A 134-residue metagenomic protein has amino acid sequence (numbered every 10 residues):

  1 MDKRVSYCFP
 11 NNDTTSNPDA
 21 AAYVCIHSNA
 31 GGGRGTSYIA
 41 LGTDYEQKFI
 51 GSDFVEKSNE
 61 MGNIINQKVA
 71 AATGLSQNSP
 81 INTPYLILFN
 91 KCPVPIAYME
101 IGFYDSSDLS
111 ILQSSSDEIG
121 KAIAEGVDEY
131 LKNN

Functional and structural regions predicted by a protein language model:
M1-N134: Active-site-proximal helix/loop segments of hydrolytic enzymes
